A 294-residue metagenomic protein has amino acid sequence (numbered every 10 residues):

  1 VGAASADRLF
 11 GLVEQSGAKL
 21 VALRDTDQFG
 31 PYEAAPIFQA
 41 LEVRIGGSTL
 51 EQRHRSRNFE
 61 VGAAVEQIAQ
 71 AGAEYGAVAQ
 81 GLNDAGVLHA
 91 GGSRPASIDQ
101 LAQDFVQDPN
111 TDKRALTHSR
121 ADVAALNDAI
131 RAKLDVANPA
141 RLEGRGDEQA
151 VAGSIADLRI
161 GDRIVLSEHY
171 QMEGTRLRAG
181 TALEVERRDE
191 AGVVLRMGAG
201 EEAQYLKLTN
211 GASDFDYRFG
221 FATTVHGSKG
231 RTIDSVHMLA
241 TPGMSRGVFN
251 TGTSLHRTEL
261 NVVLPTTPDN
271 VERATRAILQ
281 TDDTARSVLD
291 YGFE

Functional and structural regions predicted by a protein language model:
V1-E294: Conserved ATP-binding/catalytic motifs of P-loop helicase motor domains
